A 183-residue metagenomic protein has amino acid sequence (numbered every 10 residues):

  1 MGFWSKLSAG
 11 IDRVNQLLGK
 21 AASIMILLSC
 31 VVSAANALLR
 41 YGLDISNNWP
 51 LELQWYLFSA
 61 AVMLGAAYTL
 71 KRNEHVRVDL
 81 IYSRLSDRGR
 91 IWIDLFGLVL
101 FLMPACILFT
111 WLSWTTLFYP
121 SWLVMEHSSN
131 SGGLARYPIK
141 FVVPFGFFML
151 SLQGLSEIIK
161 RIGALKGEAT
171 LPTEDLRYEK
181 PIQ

Functional and structural regions predicted by a protein language model:
M1-Q183: Alpha-helical transmembrane segments and membrane-interface helix-loop junctions in multi-pass membrane proteins
